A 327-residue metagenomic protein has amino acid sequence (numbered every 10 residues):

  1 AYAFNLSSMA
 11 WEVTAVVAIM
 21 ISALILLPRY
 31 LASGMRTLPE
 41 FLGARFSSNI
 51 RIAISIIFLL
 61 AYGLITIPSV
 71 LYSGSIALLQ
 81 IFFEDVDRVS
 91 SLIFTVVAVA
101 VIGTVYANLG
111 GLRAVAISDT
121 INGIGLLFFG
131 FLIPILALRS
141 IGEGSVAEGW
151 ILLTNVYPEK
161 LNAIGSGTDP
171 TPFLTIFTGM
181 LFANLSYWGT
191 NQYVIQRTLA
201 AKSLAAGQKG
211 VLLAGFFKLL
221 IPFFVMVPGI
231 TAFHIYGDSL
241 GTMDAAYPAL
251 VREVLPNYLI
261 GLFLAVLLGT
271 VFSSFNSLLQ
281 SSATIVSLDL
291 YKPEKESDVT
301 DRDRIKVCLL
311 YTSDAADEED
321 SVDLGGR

Functional and structural regions predicted by a protein language model:
Y2-A10, G43, D85-L92, I124-G261: Loop-to-helix junctions at membrane interfaces in multi-pass transport proteins
L6-N108, G179-Y187, G269-S277: Helix-loop-helix module between adjacent transmembrane segments
V16-I19, L59, A100, T104 (+4 more regions): Residue-level recognition of pore/gate-forming positions within transmembrane alpha-helices of multi-pass
M35-G43, G110-I121, T190-L220, M243-A246 (+4 more regions): Hydrophobic, small-residue-rich membrane helices and short re-entrant helix-turn-helix hairpins that build
P248-F272, K295-R304: Membrane-embedded translocation segments of transport machinery
Y311-E318: Conserved small/polar residues in nucleotide/adenosyl-binding loops
D323-G326: Hydrophobic alpha-helical segments, chiefly the membrane-spanning helices and signal/signal-anchor peptides
